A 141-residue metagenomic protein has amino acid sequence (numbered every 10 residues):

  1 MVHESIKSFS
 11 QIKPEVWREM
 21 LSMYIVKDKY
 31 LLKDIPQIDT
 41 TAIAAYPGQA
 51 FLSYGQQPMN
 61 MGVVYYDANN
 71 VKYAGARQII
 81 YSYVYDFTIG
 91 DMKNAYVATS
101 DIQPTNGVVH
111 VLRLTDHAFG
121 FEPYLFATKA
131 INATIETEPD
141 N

Functional and structural regions predicted by a protein language model:
M1, D101-F121: FKBP-type peptidyl-prolyl cis-trans isomerase
V2-A95: Aromatic/histidine-rich interaction motifs
V97-T99: Short loop/turn microsegments at loop-to-beta-strand junctions
T115-N141: Short, low-complexity, Pro/Ser/Thr/Gly-rich segments in the mature regions of secreted, periplasmic
